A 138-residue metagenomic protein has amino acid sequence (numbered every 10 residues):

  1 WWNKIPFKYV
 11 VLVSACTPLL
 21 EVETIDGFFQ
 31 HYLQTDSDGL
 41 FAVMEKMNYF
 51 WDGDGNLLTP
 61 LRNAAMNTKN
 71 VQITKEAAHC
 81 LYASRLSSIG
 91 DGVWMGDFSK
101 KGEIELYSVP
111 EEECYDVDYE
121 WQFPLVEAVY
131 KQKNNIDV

Functional and structural regions predicted by a protein language model:
W1-W2: Active-site-proximal specificity loops/subdomain of glycosyltransferases
I5-Y9, A15-P110: Conserved core of the sugar-phosphate nucleotidyltransferase
S14-A15, V117: Conserved residues at beta->alpha junctions
W94-Y115, E120-P124, A128-D137: Catalytic donor-sugar/metal-binding loop of nucleotide-sugar-dependent glycosyltransferases
